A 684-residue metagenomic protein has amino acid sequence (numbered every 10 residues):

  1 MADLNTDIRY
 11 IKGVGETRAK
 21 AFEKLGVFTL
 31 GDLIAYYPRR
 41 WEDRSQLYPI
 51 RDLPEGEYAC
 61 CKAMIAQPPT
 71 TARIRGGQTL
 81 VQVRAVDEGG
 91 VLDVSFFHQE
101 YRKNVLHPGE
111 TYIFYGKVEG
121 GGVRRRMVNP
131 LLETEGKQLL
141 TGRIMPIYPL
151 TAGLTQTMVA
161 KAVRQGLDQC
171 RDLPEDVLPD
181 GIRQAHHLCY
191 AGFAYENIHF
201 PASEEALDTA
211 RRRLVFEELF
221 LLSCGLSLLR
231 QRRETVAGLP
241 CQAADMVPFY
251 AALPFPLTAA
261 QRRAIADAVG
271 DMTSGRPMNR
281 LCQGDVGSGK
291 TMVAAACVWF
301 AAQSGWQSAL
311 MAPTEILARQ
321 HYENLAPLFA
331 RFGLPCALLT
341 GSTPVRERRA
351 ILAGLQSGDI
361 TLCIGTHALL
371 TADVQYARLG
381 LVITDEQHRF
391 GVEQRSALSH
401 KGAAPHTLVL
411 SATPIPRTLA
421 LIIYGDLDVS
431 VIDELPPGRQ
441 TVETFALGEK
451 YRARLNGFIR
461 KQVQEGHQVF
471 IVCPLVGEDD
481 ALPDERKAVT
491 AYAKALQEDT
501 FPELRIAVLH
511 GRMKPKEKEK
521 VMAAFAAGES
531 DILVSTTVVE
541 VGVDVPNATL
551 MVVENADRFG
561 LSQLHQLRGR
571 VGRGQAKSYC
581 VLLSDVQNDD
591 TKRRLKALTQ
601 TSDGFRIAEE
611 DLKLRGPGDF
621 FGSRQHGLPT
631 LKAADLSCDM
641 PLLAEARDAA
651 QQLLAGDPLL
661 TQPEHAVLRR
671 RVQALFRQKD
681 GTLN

Functional and structural regions predicted by a protein language model:
M1-I11, K20, L221-L222, R232: Long, highly charged, low-complexity intrinsically disordered interaction regions that mediate electrostatic DNA/RNA
Y36-A66: OB-fold nucleic-acid-binding modules
M64, K117-V118, G225, A556 (+1 more regions): Short, surface-exposed secondary-structure boundary micro-motifs
T71-A252, S623: Upstream accessory/linker segments immediately N-terminal to the RecA-like ATPase cores of bacterial MutS and a subset
V236-A237, R263, P277-K596, G656-T661 (+1 more regions): Inter-lobe coupling/hinge segments of SF2-like helicase ATPases
F255-M278, M292: N-terminal pre-P-loop "Q-motif" helix
Q587-N684: C-terminal accessory region of SF2 helicases/translocases
